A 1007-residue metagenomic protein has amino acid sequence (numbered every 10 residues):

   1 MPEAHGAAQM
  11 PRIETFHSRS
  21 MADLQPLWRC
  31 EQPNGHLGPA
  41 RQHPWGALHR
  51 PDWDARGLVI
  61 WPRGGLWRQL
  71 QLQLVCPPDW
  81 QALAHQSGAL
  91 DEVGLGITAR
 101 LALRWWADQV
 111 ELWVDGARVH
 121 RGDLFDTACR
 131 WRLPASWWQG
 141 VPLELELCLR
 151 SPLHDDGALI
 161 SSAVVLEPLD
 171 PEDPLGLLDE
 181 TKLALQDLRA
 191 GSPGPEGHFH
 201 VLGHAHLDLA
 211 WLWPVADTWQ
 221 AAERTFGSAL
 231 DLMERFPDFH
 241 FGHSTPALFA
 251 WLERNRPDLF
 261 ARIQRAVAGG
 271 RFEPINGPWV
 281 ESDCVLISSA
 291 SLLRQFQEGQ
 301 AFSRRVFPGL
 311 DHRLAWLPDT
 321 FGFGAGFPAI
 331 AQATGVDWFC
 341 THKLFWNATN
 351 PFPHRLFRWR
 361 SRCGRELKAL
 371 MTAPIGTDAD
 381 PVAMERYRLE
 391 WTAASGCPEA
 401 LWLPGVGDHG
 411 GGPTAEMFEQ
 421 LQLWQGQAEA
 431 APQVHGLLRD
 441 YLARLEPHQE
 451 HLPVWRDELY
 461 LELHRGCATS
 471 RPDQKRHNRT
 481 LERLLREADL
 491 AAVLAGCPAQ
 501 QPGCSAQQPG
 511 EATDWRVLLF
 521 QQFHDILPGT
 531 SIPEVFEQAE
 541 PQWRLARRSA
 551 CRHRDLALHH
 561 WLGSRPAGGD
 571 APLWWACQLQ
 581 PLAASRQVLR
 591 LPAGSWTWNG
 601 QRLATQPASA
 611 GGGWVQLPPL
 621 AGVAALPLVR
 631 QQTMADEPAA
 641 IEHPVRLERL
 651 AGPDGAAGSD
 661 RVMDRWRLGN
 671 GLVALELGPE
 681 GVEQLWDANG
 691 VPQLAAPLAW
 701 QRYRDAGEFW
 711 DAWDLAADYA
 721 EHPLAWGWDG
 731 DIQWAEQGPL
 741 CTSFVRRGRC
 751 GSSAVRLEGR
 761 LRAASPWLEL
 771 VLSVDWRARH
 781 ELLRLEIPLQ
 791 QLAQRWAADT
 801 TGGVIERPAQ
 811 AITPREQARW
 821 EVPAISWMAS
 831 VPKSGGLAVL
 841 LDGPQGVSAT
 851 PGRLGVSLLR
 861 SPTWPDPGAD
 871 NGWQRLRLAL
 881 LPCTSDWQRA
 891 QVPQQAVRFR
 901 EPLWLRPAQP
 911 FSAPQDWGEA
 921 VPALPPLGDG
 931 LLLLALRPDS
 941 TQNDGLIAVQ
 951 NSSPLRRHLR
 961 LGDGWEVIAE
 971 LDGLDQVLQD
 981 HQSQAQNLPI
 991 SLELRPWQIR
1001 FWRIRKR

Functional and structural regions predicted by a protein language model:
M1-W80, Q86-G88, D283, H524 (+2 more regions): Extended carbohydrate-recognition surfaces in non-catalytic/accessory domains of CAZymes and lectin-like proteins
P2-H36, A40, S162-H200, E482-G594 (+3 more regions): Histidine-centered catalytic/metal-binding microenvironments
Q81-G116, W575-L579, L589-R590: Aromatic-lined ligand-binding clefts that engage carbohydrates, nucleic acids, or primary amines
R104, Q109-S161: Beta-strand-rich ligand-recognition modules
R189-V201, A221-F236, W251-D311, G322-A333 (+2 more regions): Catalytic alpha-helical scaffold of carbohydrate-active enzymes acting on polysaccharides/glycoconjugates
H206-L212, D217, R365-R565, S834-A908: Catalytic grooves of carbohydrate-active enzymes
C284-R305, T372-T392, T742: Alpha-helical scaffold elements lining the catalytic groove of polysaccharide deacetylases
F327-I330, W346, R355-L356, M371 (+6 more regions): C-terminal (or distal) subdomains of carbohydrate-active enzymes
